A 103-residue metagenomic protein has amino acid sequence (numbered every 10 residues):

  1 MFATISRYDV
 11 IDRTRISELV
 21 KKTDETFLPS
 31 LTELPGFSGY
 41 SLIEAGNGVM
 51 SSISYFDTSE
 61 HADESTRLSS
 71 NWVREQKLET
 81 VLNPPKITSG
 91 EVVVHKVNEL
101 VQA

Functional and structural regions predicted by a protein language model:
M1-S51, D57-N71, L78-A103: Short S/T/G/P-rich N-terminal loop/turn motif that feeds into the first structured element of a domain
